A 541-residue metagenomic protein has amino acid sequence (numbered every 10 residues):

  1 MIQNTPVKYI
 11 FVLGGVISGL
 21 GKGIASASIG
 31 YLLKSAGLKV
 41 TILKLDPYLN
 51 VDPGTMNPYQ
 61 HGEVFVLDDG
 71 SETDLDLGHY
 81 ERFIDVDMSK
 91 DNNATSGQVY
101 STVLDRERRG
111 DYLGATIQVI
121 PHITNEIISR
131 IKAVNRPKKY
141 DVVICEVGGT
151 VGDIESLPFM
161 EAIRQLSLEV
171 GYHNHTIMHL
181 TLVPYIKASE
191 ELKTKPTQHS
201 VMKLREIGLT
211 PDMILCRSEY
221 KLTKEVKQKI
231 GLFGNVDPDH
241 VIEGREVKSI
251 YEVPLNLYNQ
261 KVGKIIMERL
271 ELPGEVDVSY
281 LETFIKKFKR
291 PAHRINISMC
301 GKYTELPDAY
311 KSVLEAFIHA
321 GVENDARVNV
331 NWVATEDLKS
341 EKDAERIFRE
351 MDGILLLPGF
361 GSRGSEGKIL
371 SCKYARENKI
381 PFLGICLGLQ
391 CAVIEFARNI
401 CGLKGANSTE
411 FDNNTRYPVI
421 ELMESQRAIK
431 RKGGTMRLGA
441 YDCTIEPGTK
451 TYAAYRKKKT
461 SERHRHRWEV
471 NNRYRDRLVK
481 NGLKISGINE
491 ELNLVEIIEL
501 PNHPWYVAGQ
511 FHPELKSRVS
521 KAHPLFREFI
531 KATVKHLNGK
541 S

Functional and structural regions predicted by a protein language model:
M1-A326, E336-G353, F360-G361, K368-Y374 (+3 more regions): Flexible phosphate-sensing "switch/lid" loops adjacent to ATP/NTP-binding sites across phosphate-transfer
I2, K287-P291, E345-R346, F411 (+3 more regions): Replace "in large, NTP-powered and nucleic-acid-processing enzymes" with "in large, NTP-powered factors and other
F11, T41-K44, I144, M178-H179 (+12 more regions): Structured core elements
L20-G23, A27-Y31, S35, I347-D442 (+3 more regions): Cysteine-nucleophile active-site neighborhood
D91, N324-N329, I488, G539-S541: Flexible, glycine/charged-enriched surface loops at secondary-structure junctions
I186-K193, Q390-N399, L500: Glycine-rich, charge-decorated loop segments at or immediately adjacent to ligand/cofactor-binding or catalytic sites
D239-R245, N331, I488-E491: Beta-strand->loop->alpha-helix junctions that form or flank phosphate-binding loops in nucleotide-handling enzymes
L438, D442, E446-S541: C-terminal and late-domain segments of enzyme folds
